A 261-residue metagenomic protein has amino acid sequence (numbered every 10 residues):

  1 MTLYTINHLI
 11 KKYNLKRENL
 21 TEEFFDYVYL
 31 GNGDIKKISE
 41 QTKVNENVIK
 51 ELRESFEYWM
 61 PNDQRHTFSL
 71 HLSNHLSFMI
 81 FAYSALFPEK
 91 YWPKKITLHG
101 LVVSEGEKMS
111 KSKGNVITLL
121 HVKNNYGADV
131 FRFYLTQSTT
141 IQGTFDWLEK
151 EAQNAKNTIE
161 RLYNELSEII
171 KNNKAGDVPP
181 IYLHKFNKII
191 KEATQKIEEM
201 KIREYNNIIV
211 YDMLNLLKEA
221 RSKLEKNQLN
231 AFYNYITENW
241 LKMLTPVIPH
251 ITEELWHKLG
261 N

Functional and structural regions predicted by a protein language model:
M1-N172, H184-K223, F232-T245: Structured secondary-structure scaffolds
E168-K171, L255-N261: Intrinsic disorder at enzyme termini
A175-G176, K226-N227: Charged, low-complexity interaction regions
L244-L259: Amphipathic alpha-helical
